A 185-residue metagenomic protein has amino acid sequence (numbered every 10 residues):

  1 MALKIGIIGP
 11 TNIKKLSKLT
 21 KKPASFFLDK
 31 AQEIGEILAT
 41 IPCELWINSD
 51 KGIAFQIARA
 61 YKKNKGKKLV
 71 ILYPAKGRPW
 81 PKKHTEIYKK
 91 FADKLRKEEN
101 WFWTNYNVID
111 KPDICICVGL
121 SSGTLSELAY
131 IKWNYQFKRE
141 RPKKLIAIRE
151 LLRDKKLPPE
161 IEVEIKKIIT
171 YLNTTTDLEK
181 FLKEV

Functional and structural regions predicted by a protein language model:
M1, E184-V185: Generic structural signal for short, solvent-exposed loop/turn connectors between secondary structure elements
M1-K14: N-terminal nucleotide-binding beta1-loop-alpha1 segment
A2-I5, C43, K143: Nucleotide donor/acceptor-binding cores
I13-K15, K22, L28-A39, I47-L157: Acidic/glycine-enriched connector segments
L19-T20, S25-F26, P159-I161, T170 (+1 more regions): General structural signal for secondary-structure boundaries
P42-L45, K167-I168: Short active-site oxyanion
K94-F102, K166-E184: Short acidic-hydrophobic, aromatic-tinged amphipathic segments that line or gate anion-handling sites
K143-K144, R153-T170, L178-F181: Accessory alpha-helical/coil subdomains and C-terminal extensions that flank or cap enzyme catalytic cores
